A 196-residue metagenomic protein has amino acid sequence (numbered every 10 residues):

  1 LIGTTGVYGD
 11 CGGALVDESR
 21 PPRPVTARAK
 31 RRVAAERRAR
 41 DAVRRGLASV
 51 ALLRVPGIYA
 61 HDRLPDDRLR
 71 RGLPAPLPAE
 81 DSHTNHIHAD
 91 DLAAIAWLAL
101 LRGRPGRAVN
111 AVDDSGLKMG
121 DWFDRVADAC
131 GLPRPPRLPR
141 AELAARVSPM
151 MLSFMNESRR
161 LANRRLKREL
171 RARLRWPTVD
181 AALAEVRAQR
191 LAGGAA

Functional and structural regions predicted by a protein language model:
I2-L15, P24, I58-D62: Conserved catalytic-site region of short-chain dehydrogenase/reductase
G12-L52, L77: Catalytic helix-loop patch of NAD(P)-dependent Rossmann-fold dehydrogenases
V33, G46-A48, I58-R71, L98-V109 (+1 more regions): Glycine/proline-rich active-site loop of Rossmann-fold NAD(P)-dependent oxidoreductases
R68-I87, D91: A conserved pocket-lining segment of Rossmann-fold NAD(P)-dependent short-chain dehydrogenase/reductase
I87, L117, L161, P177: Residue-level signal for the nucleotide or nucleotide-sugar donor/cofactor binding architecture
A93-M151: Mid/C-terminal beta-alpha module of Rossmann-like enzyme folds, strongest in SDR-family dehydrogenases/epimerases
A144-R173: Conserved C-terminal active-site "lid" loop/helix of NAD(P)H-dependent oxidoreductases that clamps the redox cofactor
P177-A196: Amphipathic terminal alpha-helices
